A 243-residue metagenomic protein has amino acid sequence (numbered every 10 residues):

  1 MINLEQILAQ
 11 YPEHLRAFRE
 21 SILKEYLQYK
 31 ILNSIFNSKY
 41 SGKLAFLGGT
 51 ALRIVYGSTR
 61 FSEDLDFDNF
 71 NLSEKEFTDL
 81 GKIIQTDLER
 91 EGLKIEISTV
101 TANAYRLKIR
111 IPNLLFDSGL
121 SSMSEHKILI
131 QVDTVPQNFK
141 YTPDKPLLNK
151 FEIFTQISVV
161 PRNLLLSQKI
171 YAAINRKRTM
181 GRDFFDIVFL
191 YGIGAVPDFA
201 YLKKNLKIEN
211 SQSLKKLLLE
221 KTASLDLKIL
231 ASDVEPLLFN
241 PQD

Functional and structural regions predicted by a protein language model:
M1-Y29, S34-L44, V55, L72-D243: Structured mid-to-C-terminal alpha-helical surface segments
G49, Y56-F77: Catalytic metal-binding acidic patch
G49-T50, R182: Gly/Ser/Thr-rich helix-start
